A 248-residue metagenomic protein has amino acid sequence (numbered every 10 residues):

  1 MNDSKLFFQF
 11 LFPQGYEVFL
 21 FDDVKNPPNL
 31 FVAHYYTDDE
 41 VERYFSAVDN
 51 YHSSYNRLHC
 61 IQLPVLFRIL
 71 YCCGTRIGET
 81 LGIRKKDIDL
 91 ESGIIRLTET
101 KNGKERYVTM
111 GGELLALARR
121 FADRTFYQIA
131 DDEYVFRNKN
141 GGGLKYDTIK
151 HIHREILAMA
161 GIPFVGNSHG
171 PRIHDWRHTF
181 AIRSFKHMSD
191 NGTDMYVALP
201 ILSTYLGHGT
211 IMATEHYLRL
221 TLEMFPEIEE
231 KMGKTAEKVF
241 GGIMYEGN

Functional and structural regions predicted by a protein language model:
M1-P13, D22, M110: Non-catalytic DNA-binding core/recognition domains of DNA-processing enzymes
Y16-V48, T98, N138-N140: Flexible interdomain linker/hinge and immediately adjacent N-terminus of the catalytic tyrosine-recombinase domain
Y35, E99, L206-K234: Catalytic-site neighborhood detector that most strongly recognizes the C-terminal catalytic loop/helix of tyrosine
S46-I77: Basic, Lys/Arg- and aromatic-enriched nucleic-acid-binding interface segment
S53-R57, H151-P200, T204, H208: Short, basic (Lys/Arg/His-rich) helix/loop patches that form interaction surfaces in the mid-to-C-terminal regions
C73, G78, G82-A116: Conserved tyrosine-mediated DNA breakage-rejoining catalytic core shared by Y-recombinases
N102-R119, D132-R154, G166-I173: C-terminal catalytic core of Y-nucleophile DNA break-rejoin enzymes
M232-N248: C-terminal secondary-structure termini that scaffold catalytic or DNA-interacting sites
